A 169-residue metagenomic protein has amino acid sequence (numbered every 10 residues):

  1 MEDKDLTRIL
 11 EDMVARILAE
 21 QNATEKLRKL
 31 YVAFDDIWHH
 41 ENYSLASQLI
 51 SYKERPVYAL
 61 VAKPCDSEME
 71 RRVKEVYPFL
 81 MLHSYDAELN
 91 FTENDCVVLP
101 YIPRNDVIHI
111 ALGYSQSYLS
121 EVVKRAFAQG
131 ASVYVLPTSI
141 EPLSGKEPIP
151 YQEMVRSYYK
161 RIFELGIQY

Functional and structural regions predicted by a protein language model:
M1-Y169: A cross-family phosphate/adenosyl-ligand binding-site feature
